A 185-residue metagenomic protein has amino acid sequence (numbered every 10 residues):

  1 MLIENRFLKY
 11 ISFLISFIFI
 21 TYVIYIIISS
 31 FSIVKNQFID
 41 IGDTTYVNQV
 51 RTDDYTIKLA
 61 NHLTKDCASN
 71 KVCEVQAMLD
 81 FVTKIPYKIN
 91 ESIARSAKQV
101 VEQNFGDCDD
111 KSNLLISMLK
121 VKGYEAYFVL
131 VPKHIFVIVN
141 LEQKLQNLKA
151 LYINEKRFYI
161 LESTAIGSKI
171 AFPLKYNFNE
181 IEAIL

Functional and structural regions predicted by a protein language model:
M1-L185: A structural boundary/capping signal
